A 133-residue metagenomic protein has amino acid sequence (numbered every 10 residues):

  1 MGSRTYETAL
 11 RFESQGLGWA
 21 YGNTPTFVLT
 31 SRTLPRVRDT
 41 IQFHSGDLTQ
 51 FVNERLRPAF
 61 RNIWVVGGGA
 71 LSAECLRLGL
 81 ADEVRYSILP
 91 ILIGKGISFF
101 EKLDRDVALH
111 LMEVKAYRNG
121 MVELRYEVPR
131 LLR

Functional and structural regions predicted by a protein language model:
M1-R133: Enzymes that bind and transform nitrogen-containing heteroaromatic metabolites
